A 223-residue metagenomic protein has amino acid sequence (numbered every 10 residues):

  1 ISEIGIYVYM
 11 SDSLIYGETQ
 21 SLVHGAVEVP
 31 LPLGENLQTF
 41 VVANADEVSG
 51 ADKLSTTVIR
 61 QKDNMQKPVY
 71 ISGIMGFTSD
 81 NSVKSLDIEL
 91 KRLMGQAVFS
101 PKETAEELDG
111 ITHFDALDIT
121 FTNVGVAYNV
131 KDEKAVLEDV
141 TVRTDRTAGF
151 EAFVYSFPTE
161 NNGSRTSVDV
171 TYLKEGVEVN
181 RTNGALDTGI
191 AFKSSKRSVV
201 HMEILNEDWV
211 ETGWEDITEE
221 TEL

Functional and structural regions predicted by a protein language model:
I1-T56, E106-K196, E211-L223: Tryptophan-paired
T57-L93, V98, K102, G184-L223: Extracellular beta-sheet/turn segments enriched in Thr/Pro/Gly and aliphatic residues
